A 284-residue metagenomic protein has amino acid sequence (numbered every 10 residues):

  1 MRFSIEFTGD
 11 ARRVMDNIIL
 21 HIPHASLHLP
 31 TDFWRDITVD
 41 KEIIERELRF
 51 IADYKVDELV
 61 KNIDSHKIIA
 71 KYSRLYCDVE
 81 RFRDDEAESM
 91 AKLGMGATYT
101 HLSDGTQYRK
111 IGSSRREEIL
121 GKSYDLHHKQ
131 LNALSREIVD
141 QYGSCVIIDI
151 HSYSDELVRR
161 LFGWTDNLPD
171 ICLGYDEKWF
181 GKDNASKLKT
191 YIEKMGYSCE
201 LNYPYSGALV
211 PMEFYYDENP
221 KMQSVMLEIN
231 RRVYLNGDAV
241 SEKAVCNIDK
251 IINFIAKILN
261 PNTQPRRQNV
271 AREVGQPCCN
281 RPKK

Functional and structural regions predicted by a protein language model:
M1-I147, S152-K284: N-terminal catalytic or cofactor-binding beta/alpha core of small enzyme domains
